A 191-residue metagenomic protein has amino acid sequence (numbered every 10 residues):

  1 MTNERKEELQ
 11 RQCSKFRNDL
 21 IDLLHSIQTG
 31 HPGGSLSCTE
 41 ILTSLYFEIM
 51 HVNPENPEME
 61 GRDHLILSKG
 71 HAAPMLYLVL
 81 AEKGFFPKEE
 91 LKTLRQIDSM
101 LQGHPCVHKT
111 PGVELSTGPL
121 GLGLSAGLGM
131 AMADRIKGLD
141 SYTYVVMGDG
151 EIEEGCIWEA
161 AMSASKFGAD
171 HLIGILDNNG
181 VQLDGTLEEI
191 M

Functional and structural regions predicted by a protein language model:
M1-F16: N-terminal hydrophobic or amphipathic helices/low-complexity stretches enriched in small/hydrophobic/Pro/Gly
K6, Q10, I66-K69, L187-I190: Hydrophobic alpha-helical scaffolding
E7, T29, D63, L78 (+2 more regions): Short, contiguous strand/loop micro-motifs
C13-T29, D177-N178: N-terminal capping segment at the start of a domain
L20-L23, S35-K166: Cofactor-binding active-site loop characterized by glycine-rich and histidine/acidic residues
Q28-L36: Structural motif
I157-E159, E188-M191: Charged helix-capping and loop-helix junction motifs
K166-I190: A short, conserved beta-to-alpha structural element at the edge of catalytic cores that scaffolds binding
